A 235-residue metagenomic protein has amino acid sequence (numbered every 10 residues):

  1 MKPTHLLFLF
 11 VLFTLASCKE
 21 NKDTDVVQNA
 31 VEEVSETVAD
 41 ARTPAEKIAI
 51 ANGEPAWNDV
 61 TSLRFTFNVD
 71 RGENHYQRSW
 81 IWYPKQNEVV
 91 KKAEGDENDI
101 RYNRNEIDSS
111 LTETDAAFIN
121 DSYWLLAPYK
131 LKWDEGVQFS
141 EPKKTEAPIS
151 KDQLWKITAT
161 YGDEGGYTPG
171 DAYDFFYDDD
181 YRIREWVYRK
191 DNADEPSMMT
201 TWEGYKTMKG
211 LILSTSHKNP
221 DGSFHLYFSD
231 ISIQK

Functional and structural regions predicted by a protein language model:
K2-L9: Sec-dependent signal peptide recognition, specifically the positively charged N-region followed immediately by
T14-S17: C-terminal motif of bacterial Sec signal peptides marking the signal peptidase cleavage site
K19-N21: Bacterial signal peptide processing site
T24-E32: Acidic/histidine-rich, surface-exposed loop or edge segments in extracytoplasmic proteins
S35-L111, E135, S140-E146: N-terminal mature ectodomain segment of secretory-pathway/periplasmic proteins
E94-T114, R189-K206: A short, surface-exposed interaction/processing loop segment used at functional sites
Y102-D171, A193: Flexible, processing/modification-adjacent segments and terminal tails in exported/periplasmic/extracellular proteins
D152-K235: Gly/Pro-enriched, hydrophobic low-complexity segments that function as extracytoplasmic propeptides/linkers
